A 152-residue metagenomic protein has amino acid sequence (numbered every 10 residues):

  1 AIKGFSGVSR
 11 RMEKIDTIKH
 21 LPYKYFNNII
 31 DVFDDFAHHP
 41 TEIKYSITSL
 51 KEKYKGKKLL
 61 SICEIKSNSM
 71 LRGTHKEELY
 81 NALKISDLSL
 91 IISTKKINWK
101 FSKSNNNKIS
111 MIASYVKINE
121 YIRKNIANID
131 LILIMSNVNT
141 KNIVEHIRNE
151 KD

Functional and structural regions predicted by a protein language model:
K3-D152: ATP-dependent carboxylate-amine ligase
